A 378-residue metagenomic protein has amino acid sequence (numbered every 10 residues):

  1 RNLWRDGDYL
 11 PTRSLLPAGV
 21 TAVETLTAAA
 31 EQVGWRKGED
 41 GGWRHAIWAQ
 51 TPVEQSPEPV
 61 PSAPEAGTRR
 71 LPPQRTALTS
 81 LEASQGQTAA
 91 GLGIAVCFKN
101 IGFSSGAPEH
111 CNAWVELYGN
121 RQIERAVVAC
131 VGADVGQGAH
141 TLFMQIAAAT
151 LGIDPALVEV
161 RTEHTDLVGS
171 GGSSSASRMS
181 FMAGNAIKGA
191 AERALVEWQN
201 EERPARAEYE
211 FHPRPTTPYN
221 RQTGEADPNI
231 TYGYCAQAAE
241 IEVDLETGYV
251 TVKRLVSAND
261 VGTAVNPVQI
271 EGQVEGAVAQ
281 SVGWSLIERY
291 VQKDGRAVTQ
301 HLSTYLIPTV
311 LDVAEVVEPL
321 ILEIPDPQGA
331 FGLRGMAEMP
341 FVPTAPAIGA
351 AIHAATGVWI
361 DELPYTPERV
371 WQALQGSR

Functional and structural regions predicted by a protein language model:
R1-W48, S80-K99, Q145-R378: C-terminal catalytic domains of large/alpha subunits in multi-subunit enzymes
R44-Q85: Intrinsic disorder/low-complexity segments
Q55, A126-C130, K253: Short, well-ordered beta-strand elements
P64, R121, D244-L245: Short, acidic, Ser/Thr-enriched surface-loop or helix-capping motifs
L71, V128-C130, L333-G335: A short, structure-level motif marking secondary-structure boundaries and short turns
L92-C130, D134-Q137: Conserved beta-alpha junction segments in alpha/beta enzyme cores
A129, L142-Q145: Flexible, small-/acidic-enriched active-site or ligand-binding loops
